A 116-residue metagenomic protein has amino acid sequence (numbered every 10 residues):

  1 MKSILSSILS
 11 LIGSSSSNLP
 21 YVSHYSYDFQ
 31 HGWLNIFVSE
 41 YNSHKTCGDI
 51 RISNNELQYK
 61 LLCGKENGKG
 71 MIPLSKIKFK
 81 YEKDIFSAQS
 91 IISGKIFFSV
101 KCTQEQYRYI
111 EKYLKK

Functional and structural regions predicted by a protein language model:
K2-D49: Anionic N-terminal interaction surfaces
S6-S10, Q30-H31, N54, S75-K78 (+1 more regions): Polar/charged alpha-helical tracts
S7, L11-G13, Y21, I36 (+4 more regions): Generic detector of low-complexity/intrinsically disordered segments and short hydrophobic N-terminal stretches
Y27-F29, G70-I72, F98-V100: Generic detection of short hydrophobic beta-strand segments and adjacent strand-loop junctions
D28, S53, S90: Acidic surface patches and DE-rich sequence motifs
E40-K83: Phosphoinositide-binding peripheral membrane targeting modules
K78-K116: Acidic, Ser/Thr- and proline-rich intrinsically disordered linker/docking segments of eukaryotic scaffolds
